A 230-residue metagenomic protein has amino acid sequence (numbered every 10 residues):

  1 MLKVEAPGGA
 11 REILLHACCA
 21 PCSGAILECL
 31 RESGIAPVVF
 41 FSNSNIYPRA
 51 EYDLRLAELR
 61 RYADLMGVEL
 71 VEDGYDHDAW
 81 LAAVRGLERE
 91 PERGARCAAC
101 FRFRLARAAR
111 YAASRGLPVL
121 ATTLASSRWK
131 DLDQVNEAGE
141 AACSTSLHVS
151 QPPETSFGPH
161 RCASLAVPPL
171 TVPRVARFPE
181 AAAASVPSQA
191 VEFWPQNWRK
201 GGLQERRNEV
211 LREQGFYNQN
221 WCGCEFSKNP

Functional and structural regions predicted by a protein language model:
M1-L147, F157-G158, L170-P230: Nucleotide-activated chemistry modules centered on ATP-dependent adenylation/adenylyltransferase
